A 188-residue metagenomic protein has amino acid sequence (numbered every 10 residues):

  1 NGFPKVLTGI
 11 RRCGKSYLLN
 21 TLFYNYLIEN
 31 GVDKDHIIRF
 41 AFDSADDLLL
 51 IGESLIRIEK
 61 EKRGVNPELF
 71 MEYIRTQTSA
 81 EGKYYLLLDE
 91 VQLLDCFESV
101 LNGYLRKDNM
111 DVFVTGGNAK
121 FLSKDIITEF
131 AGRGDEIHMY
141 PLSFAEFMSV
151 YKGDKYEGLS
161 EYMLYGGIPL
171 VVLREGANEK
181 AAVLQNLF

Functional and structural regions predicted by a protein language model:
L7: Hydrophobic anchor at the beta1->P-loop junction of P-loop NTPases
R11-R12: Walker A (P-loop) phosphate-binding loop of P-loop NTPases
S16: Walker A/P-loop
R39-G82: Short glycine-rich substrate-engagement loop in P-loop NTPases that contacts/grips substrate
T78-F97: Conserved P-loop NTPase "ATPase switch" module shared by AAA+ and STAND
L87, D111-G117, H138: Structural recognition of the conserved hydrophobic beta-strand(s) that form the central parallel beta-sheet of P-loop
G103, K120-D135, Y151-K152: Short regulatory helix/loop adjacent to the ATP-binding pocket of P-loop NTPases
F144-F188: Interdomain hinge/linker elements that couple catalytic modules in large macromolecular machines
